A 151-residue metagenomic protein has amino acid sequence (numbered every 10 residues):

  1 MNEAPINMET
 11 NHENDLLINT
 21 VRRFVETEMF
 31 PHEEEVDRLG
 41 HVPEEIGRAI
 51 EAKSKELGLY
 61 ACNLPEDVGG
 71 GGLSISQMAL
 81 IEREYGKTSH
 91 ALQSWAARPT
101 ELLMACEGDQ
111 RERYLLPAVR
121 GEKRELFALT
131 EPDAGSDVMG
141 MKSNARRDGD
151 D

Functional and structural regions predicted by a protein language model:
M1-L16: Intrinsic disorder at enzyme termini
T20: Conserved N-terminal diphosphate/IPP-binding helix and adjacent helical/loop segment of trans-prenyltransferase domains
F30-D151: Glycine-rich flavin
